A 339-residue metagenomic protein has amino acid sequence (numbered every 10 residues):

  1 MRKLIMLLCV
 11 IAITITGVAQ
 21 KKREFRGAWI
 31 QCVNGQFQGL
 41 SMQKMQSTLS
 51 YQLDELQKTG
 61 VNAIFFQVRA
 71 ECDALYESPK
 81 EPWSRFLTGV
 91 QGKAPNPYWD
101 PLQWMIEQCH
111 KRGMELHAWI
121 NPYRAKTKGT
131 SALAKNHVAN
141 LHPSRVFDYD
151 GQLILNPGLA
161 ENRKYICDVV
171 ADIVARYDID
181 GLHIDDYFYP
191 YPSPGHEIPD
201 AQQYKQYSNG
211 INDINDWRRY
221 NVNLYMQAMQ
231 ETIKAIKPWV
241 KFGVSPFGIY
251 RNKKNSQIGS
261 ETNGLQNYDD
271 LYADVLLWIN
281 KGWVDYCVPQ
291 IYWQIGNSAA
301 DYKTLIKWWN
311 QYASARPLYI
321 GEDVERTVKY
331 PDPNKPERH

Functional and structural regions predicted by a protein language model:
M1-K21: Bacterial Sec-dependent N-terminal signal peptides
R23, G27, V61-C72, D100-D148 (+3 more regions): Glycine-rich, aromatic-flanked loop segments that form ligand/cofactor-binding clefts across common enzyme folds
R23-F25, W29-S47, E107, A118 (+2 more regions): Active-site-adjacent "subsite" loops/lids of carbohydrate-active enzymes
V33-Q43, W83-W99, Y149-C167, N209-V222 (+3 more regions): The substrate-binding groove and active-site-proximal loops of carbohydrate-active enzymes, especially glycoside
S47-A74, R176-G181, L277-C287: Catalytic domains of carbohydrate-active enzymes, especially glycoside hydrolases
G60-N96: Aromatic-lined carbohydrate-binding/catalytic grooves of carbohydrate-active enzymes
A74-G89, R124-D150, D186-G210, S256-L265: Aromatic- and acidic-residue-enriched segments that line the glycan-binding/catalytic groove of carbohydrate-active
E161-I320: Active-site neighborhood of glycoside hydrolase catalytic domains
